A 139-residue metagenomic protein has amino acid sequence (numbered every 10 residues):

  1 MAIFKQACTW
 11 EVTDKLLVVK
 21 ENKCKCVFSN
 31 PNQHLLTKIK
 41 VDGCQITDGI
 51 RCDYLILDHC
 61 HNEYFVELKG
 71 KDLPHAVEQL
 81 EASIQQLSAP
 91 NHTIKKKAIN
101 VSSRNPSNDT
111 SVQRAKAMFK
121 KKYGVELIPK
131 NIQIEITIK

Functional and structural regions predicted by a protein language model:
M1-N32: Solvent-exposed, charged helical/coil patches that constitute nucleic-acid or partner-interaction surfaces
A2-A7, V101-K139: Domain-level recognition of nuclease-like catalytic cores that cleave nucleotide substrates
E21-H59, H75: Active-site metal-binding core of divalent-cation-utilizing nuclease and nuclease-like domains
Y54-I56, N62-G70: Conserved catalytic cores of phosphodiester-cleaving nucleases, focusing on short active-site segments
D72-L80: Active-site-adjacent loop/helix micro-motif of nuclease/hydrolase catalytic cores
S83: An active-site-proximal "capping" alpha-helix that borders the catalytic cofactor pocket
Q86-I94, K121: Arginine/glycine-rich "motif VI" loop of SF2 helicases in the C-terminal RecA-like domain
K95-I99: Conserved beta-strand/loop subsegment of P-loop NTPase cores
